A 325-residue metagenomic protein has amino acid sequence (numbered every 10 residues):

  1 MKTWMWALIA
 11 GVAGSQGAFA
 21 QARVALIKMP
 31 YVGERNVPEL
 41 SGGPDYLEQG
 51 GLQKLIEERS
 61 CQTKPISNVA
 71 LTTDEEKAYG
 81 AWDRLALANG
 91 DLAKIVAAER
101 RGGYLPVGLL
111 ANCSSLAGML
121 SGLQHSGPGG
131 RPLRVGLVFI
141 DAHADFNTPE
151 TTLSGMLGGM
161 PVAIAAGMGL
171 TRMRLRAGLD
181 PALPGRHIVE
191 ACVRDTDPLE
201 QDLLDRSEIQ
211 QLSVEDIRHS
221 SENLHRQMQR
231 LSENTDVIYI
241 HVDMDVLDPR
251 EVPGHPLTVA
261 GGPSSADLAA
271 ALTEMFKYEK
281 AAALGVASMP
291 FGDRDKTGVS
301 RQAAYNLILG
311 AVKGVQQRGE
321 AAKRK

Functional and structural regions predicted by a protein language model:
W4-M5, D243: Terminal low-complexity, poorly structured segments
M5-G11: Sec-dependent N-terminal signal peptides
S15-G17: N-terminal signal peptide c-region/cleavage motif recognized by signal peptidases
A22-K325: Conserved alpha-helical scaffold segments that buttress catalytic/binding sites
